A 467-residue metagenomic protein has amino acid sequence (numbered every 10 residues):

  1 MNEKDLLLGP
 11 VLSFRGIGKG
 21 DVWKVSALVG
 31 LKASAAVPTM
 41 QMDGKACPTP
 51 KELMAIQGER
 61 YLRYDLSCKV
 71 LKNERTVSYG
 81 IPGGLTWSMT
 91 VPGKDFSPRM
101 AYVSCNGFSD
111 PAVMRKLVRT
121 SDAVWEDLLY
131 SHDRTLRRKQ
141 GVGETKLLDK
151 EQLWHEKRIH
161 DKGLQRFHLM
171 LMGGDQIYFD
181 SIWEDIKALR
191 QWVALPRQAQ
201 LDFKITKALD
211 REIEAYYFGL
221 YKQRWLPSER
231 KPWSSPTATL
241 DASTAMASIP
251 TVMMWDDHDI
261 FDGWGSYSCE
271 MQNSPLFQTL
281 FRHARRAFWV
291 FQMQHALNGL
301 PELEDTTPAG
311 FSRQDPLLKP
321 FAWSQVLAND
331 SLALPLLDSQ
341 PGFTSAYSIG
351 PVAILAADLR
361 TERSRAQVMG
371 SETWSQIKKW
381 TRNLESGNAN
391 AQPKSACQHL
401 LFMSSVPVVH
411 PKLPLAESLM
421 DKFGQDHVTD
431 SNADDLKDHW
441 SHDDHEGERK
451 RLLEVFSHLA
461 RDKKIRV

Functional and structural regions predicted by a protein language model:
M1-V467: Metal-dependent phosphoester/phosphodiester hydrolase catalytic core
